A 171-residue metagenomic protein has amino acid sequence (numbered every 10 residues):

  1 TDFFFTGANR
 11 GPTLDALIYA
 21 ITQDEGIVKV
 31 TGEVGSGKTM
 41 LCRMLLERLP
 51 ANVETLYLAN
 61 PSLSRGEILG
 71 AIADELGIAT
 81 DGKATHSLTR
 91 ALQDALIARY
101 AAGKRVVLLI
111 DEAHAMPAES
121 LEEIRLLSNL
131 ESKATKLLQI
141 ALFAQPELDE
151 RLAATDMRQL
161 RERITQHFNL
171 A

Functional and structural regions predicted by a protein language model:
T1-D24: A short, basic N-terminal segment
Q23-M44, P61: Walker A/P-loop nucleotide-binding motif
I27-T31, L56, L109: Short hydrophobic/aromatic beta-strand immediately N-terminal to the Walker A/P-loop
S36, E112-A118, L126, E147-L148: Residues immediately C-terminal
L45-R48, S132, L148-R163: Short regulatory helix/loop adjacent to the ATP-binding pocket of P-loop NTPases
N52-E54, L63-G82: Conserved NTP-binding/hydrolysis module of P-loop NTPases
L58-S62, R151-L152, T165-A171: Conserved AAA+ ATPase "SRH/arginine-finger" region at the nucleotide-binding site
S64, T80-E123, S132-K136: Mid-core helix/loop region of P-loop NTP-binding domains shared across ATPases and GTPases
